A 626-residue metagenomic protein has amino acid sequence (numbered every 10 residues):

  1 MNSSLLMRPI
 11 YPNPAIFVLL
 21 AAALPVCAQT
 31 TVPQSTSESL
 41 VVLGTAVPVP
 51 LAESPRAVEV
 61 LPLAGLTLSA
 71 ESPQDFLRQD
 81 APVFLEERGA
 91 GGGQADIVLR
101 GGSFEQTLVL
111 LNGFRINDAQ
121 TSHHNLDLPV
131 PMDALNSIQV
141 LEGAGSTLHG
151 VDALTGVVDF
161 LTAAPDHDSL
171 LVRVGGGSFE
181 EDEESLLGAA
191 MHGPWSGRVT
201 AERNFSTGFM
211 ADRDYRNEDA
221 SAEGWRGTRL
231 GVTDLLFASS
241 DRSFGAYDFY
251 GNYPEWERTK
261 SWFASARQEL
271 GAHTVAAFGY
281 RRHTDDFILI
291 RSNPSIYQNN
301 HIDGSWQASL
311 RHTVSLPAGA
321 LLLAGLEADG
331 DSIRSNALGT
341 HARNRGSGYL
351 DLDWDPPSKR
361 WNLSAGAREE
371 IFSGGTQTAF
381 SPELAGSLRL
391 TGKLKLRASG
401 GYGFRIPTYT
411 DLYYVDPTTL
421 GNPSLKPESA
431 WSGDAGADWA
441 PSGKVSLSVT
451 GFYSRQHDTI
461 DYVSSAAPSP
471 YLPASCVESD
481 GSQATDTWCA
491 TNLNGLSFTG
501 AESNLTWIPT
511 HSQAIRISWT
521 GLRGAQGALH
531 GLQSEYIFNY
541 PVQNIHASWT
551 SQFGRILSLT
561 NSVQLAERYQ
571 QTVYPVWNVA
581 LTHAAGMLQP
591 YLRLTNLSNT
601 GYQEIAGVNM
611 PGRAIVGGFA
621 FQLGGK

Functional and structural regions predicted by a protein language model:
E38-L68, D96, F104: N-terminal periplasmic "start-of-domain" segments of outer-membrane beta-barrel proteins
L43, Q74, R78-F114, D118 (+1 more regions): Extracytoplasmic beta-strand/coil segments of soluble accessory domains associated with Gram-negative outer-membrane
F114-E142, F160-A163: Short acidic/polar hinge/loop motifs at secondary-structure boundaries that mediate gating or recognition
G145, V157, T162-A190, T200-A211: Short strand-turn segments of transmembrane beta-barrel domains in outer membranes, especially the first one or two
A189, W225-T228, A398, Y536-K626: Conserved C-terminal beta-signal and adjacent last beta-strands/turns of outer-membrane beta-barrel proteins
S206-N217, S221, G231-Q307, T419: Flexible loop and strand-edge segments within Gram-negative outer membrane beta-barrel domains
Y250-G271, H301-G304, G375, Y402-H457 (+3 more regions): Outer-membrane beta-barrel signature, preferentially recognizing the C-terminal barrel domain of Gram-negative
A318, L322-L323, P356-S358, N362-L363 (+4 more regions): Gram-negative outer-membrane beta-barrel transporters
